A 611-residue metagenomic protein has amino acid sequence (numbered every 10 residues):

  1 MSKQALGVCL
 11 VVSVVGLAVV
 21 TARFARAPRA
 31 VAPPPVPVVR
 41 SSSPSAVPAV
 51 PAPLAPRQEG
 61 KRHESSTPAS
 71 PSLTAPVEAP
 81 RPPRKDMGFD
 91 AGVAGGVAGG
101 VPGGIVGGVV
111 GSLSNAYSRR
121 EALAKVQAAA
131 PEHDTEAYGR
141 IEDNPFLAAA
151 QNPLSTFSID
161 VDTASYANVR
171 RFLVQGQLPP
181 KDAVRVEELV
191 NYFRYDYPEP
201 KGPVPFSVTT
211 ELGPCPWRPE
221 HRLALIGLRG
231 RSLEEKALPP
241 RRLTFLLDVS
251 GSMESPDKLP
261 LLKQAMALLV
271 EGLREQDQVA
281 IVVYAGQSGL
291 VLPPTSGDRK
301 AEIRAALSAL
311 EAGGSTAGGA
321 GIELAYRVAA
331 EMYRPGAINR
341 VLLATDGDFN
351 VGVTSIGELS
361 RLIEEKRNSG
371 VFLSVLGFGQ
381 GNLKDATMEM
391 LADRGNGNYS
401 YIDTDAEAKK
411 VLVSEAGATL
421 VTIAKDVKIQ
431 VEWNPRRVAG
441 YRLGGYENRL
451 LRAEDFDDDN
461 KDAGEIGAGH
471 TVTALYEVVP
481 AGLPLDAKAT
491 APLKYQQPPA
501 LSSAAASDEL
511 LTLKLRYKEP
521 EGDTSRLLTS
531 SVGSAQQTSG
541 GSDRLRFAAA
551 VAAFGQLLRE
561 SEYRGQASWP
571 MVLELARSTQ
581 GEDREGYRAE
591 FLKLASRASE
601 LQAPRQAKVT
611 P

Functional and structural regions predicted by a protein language model:
M1-R29: Sec-dependent N-terminal signal peptides
R23-R29, A122-L233, A453, R516 (+1 more regions): Subset of Sec-pathway N-terminal targeting signals
F24-D134: Intrinsic-disorder/low-complexity signature in envelope-associated proteins
P37, S72-E78, G88, T156-D160 (+12 more regions): Soluble periplasmic/extracytoplasmic beta-strand elements of cell-envelope proteins
L123, V431-G444: Soluble, acidic/polar mature domains that operate outside membranes
A130, E136-A137, L269, L273 (+7 more regions): Secretory-pathway-linked proteins and extracytosolic
A148-Q151, A164-R170, V421, K425 (+3 more regions): Long, acidic serine/threonine- and proline-rich intrinsically disordered regions
S207-D426, E454, K488-S503, E582 (+3 more regions): Exposed acidic/Ser/Thr-rich ligand/metal-binding surfaces
